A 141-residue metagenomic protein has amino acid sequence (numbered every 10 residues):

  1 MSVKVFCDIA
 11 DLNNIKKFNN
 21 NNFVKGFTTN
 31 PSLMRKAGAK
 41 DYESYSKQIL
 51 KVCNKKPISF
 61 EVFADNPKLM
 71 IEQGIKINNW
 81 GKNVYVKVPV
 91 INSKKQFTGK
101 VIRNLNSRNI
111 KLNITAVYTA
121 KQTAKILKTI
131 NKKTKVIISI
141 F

Functional and structural regions predicted by a protein language model:
S2-V3, I9-K16, N21-V24, T28-R108 (+1 more regions): Active-site beta->alpha loop and helix N-cap motifs at the rims of alpha/beta catalytic domains
I110-F141: Catalytic alpha/beta core domains of metabolic enzymes, predominantly
